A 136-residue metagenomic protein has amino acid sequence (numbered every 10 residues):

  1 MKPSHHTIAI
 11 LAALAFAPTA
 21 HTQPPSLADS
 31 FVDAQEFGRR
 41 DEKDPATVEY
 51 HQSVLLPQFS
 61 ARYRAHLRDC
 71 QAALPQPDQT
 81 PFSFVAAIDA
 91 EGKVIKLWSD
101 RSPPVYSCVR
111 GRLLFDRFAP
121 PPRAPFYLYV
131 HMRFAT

Functional and structural regions predicted by a protein language model:
M1-I8: Bacterial N-terminal signal peptides that target proteins for export
A17-P18: N-terminal signal peptide c-region/cleavage motif recognized by signal peptidases
T22-T136: Charge-biased low-complexity segments
